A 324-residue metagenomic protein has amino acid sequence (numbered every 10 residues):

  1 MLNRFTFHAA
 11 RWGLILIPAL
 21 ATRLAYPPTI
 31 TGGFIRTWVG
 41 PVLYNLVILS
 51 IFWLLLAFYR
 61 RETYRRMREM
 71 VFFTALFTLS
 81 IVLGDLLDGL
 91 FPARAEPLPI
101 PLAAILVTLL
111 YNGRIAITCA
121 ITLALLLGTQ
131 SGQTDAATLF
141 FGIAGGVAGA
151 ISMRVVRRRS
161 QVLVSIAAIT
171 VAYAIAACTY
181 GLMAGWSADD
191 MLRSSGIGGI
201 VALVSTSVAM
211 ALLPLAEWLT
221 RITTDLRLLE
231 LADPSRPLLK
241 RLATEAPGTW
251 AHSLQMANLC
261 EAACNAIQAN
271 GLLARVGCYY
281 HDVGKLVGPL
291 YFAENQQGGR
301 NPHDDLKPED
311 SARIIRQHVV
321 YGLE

Functional and structural regions predicted by a protein language model:
M1-V71: N-terminal juxtamembrane segment and adjoining first transmembrane helix
L2-H8, R221, L226-L229, D233-R236 (+2 more regions): A composition-driven signal for long, intrinsically disordered, charge-rich low-complexity tracts
F7, G32-G33, T37-N45, R65 (+12 more regions): Hydrophobic alpha-helical scaffolding
P18-Y26, T206-M210, W250, L254 (+1 more regions): Electropositive phosphate-/nucleotide-binding environments in soluble metabolic enzymes
Y26, Y44, Y59, Y64 (+6 more regions): Sequence-level detector for tyrosine residue identity
R36, A95, P99, A103 (+2 more regions): Hydrophobic alpha-helical context, especially transmembrane and signal-peptide helices
F58-P237: Generic detector of multi-pass transmembrane helix bundles and their immediately adjacent loops in polytopic membrane
P234-E324: Divalent metal-dependent catalytic cores for phosphoryl transfer on phosphate-bearing substrates
